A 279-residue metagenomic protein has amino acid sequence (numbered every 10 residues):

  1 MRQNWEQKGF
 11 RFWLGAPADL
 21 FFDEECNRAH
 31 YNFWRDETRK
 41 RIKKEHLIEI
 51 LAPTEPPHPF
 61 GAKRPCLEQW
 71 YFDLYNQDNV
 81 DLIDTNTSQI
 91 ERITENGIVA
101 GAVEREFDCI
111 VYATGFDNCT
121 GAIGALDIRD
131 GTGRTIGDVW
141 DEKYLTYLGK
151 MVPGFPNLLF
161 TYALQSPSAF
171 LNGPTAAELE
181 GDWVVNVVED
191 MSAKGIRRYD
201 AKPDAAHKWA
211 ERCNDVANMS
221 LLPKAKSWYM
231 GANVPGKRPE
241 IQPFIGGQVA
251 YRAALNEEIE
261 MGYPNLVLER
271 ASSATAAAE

Functional and structural regions predicted by a protein language model:
M1-E279: N-terminal FAD-binding dinucleotide-binding subdomain shared by FAD-dependent oxidases/monooxygenases
